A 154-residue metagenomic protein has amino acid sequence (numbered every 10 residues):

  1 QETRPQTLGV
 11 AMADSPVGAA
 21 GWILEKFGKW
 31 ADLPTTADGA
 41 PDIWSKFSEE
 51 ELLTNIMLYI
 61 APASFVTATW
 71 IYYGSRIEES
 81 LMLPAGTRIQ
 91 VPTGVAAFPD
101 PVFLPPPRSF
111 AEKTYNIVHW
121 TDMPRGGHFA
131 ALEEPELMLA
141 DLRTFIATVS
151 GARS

Functional and structural regions predicted by a protein language model:
Q1-S154: C-terminal subdomain of alpha/beta-hydrolase-fold enzymes, centered on the catalytic histidine and its supporting
